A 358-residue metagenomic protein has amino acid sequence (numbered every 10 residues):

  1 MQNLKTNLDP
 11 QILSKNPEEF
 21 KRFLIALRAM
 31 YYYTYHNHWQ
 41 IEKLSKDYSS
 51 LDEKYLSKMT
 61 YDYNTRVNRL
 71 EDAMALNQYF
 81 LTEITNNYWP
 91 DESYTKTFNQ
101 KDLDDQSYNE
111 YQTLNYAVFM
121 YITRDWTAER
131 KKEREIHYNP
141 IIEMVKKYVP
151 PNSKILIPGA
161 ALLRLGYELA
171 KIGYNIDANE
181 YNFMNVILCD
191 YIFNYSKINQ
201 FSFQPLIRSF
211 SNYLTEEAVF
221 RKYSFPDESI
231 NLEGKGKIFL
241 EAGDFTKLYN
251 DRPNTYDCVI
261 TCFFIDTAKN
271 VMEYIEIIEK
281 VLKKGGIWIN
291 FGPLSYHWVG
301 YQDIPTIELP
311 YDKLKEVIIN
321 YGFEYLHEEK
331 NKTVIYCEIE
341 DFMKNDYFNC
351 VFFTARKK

Functional and structural regions predicted by a protein language model:
M1-V145, N194-A218, L326: N-terminal accessory regions of S-adenosyl-L-methionine
L162-N175, D190: Conserved SAM-binding loop of SAM-dependent methyltransferases across substrates and taxa, primarily the Class I
F193-R252: S-adenosyl-L-methionine
T246-V259, N345-Y347: A short acidic, Gly/Pro-enriched loop at the edge of an enzyme's catalytic core that lines a small-molecule cofactor
D257-V271: A short SAM/SAH-binding and catalytic strip from SAM-dependent methyltransferases
M272-G286: A short glycine-rich, Lys/Arg-flanked "PGG" loop and its adjoining helix->strand segment in the class I
G285-W298: Conserved beta-strand signature within the Rossmann-like core of class I S-adenosyl-L-methionine
Y321, V334-K358: Core SAM-dependent methyltransferase catalytic element
